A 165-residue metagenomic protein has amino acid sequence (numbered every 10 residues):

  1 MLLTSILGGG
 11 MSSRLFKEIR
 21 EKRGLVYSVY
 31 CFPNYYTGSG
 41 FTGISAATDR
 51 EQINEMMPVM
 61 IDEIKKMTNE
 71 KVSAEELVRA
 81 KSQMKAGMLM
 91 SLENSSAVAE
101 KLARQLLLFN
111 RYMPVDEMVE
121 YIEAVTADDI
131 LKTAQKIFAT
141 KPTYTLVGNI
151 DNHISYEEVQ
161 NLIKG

Functional and structural regions predicted by a protein language model:
M1, I130, Y144: Short, conserved catalytic/metal-binding micro-motifs enriched in Asp/Glu and His
M1-S13: His/Glu-based metal-binding/catalytic segments typifying zinc-dependent metallopeptidases
L2-S5, E18, V59: Alpha-helical scaffold segments in soluble metabolic enzymes
R20-N69, A74-A124, T140-N149: M16 family metallopeptidases and their MPP-like homologs
A124-T133: A short, acidic, amphipathic alpha-helical segment used as a generic capping/interface helix at domain edges
T140-G165: Proteolytic maturation boundary segments
